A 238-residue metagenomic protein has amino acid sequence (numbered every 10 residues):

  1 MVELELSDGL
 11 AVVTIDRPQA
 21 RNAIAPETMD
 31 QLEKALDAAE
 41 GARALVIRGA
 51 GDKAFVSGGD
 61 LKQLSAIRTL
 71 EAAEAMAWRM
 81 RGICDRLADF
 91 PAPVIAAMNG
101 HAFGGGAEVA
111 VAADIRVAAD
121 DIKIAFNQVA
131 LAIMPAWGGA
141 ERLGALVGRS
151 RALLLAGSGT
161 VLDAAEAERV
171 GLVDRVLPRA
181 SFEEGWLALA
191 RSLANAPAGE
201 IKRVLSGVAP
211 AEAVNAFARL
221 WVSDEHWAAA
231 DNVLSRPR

Functional and structural regions predicted by a protein language model:
M1-R48, D85: Conserved CoA-thioester-binding segment of acyl-CoA-metabolizing enzymes
E40-R43, P91, D114: Residue-level detector of structured alpha->beta connecting loops
G41, G49-I83, A102: Glycine- (often His-adjacent) and acidic-residue-rich active-site loop that binds/positions the CoA thioester
I83, L87-D89, A97, F103-A156 (+1 more regions): CoA-thioester-processing core
I115, L154, S158-T160, E166 (+2 more regions): Well-ordered beta-strand positions
V117-I122, V173-N215, D224: C-terminal long alpha-helix characteristic of the crotonase
A230-R238: Terminal low-complexity tails and localization/encapsulation signals of metabolic enzymes
